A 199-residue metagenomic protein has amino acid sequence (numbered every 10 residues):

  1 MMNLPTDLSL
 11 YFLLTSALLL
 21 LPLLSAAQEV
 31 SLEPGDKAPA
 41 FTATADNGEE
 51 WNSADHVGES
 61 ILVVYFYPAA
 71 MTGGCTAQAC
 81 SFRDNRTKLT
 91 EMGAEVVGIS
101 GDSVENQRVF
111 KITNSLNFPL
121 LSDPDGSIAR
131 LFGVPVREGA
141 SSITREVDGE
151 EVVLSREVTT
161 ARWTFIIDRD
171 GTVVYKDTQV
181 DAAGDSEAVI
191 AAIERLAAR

Functional and structural regions predicted by a protein language model:
M1-L8: N-terminal secretory signal peptides that target proteins for export/translocation
Y11-P22: Bacterial N-terminal signal peptides
S25-R199: Chalcogenol-based redox active-site neighborhoods
